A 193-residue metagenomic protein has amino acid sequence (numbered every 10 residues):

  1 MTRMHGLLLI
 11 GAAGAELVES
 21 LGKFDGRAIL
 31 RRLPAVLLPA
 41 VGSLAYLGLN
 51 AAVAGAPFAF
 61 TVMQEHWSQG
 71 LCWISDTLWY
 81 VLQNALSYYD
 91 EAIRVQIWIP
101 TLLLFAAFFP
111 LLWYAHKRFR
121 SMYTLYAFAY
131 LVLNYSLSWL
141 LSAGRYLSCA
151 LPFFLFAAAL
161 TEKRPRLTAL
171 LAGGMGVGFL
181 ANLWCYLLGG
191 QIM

Functional and structural regions predicted by a protein language model:
T2, G6, I10-F108, Y114 (+2 more regions): Membrane-lumen/periplasm interface segments of specific transmembrane helices in polyprenyl phosphate-linked
T2, L8, L141-T161: Hydrophobic/aromatic-rich transmembrane helices and adjacent perimembrane loops
L17-R31, A157-A172: Membrane-interface junctions at the ends of membrane-embedded or membrane-associated helices
L21-K23, C72-D76, L137-A143, A158-R164 (+1 more regions): Juxtamembrane membrane-interface segments at transmembrane alpha-helix termini
V36-A40, K163-Q191: Signature aromatic-anchored transmembrane alpha helix within multi-pass, membrane-resident enzymes that catalyze glycan
L47, L125-S142, G176-I192: Transmembrane-helix signature of polytopic, lipid-linked glycan biosynthesis machinery
I93, L103, L187-M193: Long, hydrophobic alpha-helical transmembrane bundles and adjoining juxtamembrane helices/loops of multi-pass integral
Y114-S136, Y146, L170: Transmembrane alpha-helix segments characteristic of polytopic inner-membrane glycan-assembly/cell-envelope
